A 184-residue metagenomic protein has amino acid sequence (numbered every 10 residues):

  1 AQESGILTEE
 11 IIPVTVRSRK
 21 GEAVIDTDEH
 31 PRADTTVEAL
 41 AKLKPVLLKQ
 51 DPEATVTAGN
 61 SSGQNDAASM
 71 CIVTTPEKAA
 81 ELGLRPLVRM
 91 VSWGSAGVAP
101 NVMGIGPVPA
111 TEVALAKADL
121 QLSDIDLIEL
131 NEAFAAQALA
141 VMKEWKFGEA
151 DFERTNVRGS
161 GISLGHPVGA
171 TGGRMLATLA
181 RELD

Functional and structural regions predicted by a protein language model:
A1-E81, F147-R154: N-terminal extracellular/periplasmic Venus flytrap/periplasmic-binding protein-like
A1-I6, C71-E77, M142-K143, P167-D184: Active-site-proximal alpha-helical scaffold in enzymes
E10-V16, L84-S95, S123-E132, D151-G159: Beta-strand segments within the central parallel beta-sheet cores of soluble alpha/beta enzyme folds
E22-T27, P100-P107, E132-E153, H166-T171: Short glycine/threonine-rich loop-to-helix capping motif typified by GTGT followed within a few residues by an Asp-Pro
E38-A41, V88, I105, P109-V113 (+1 more regions): Internal, well-ordered alpha-helical scaffold/interface segments that support domain packing or protein-protein contacts
E53-S69, V91-K117, L130-E132, S163-T178 (+1 more regions): Active-site pocket-shaping loop/turn-to-helix segments
A79-P86, E112-L127, W145-A150: Phosphate/pyrophosphate-binding loops at sites that engage ATP/ADP/AMP, CoA/4′-phosphopantetheine, polyphosphate
